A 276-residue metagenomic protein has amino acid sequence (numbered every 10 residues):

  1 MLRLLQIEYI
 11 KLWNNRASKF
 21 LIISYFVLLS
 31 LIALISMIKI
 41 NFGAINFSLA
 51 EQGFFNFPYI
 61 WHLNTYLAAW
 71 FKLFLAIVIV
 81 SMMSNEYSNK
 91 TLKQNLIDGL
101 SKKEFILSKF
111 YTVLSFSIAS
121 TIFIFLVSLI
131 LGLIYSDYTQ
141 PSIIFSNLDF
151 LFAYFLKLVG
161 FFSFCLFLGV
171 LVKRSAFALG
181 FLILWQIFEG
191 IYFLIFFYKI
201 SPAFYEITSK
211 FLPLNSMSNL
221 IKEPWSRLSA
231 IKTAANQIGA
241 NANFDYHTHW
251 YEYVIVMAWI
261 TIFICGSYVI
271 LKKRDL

Functional and structural regions predicted by a protein language model:
M1-F26: Aromatic- and glycine-rich beta-strand/loop motifs that create alpha-glucan
R16-K19, K103, A176: Residues that define the loop-to-transmembrane-helix transition and helix capping in multi-pass membrane transporters
L21-F26, A178-E189, E206-F211: Central hydrophobic cores of alpha-helical transmembrane segments in multi-pass integral membrane proteins
S24-M82, L107-K173, F197-I200, L212 (+2 more regions): Secretory targeting signals
A33, S117, G190-I191, I264: Hydrophobic transmembrane alpha-helices of multi-pass small-molecule transporters
I77-K103, F110: Transmembrane helix boundary and interhelical loop/hinge segments in multi-pass membrane proteins
V254-L276: Junction motif at the cytosolic side of a transmembrane helix
